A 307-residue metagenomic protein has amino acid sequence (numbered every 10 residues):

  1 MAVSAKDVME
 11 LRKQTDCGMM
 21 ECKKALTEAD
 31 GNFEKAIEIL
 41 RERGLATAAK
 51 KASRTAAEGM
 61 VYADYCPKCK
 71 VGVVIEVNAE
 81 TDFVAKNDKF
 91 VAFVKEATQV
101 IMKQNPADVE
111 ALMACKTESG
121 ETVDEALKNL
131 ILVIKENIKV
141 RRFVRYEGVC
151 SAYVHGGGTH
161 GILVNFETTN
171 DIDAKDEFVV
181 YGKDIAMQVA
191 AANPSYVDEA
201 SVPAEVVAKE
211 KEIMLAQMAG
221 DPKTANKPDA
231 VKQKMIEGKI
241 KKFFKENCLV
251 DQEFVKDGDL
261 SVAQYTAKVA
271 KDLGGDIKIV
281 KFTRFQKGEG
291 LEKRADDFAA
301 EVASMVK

Functional and structural regions predicted by a protein language model:
A2-K307: N-terminal assembly/interaction segments in proteins that build large macromolecular machines
